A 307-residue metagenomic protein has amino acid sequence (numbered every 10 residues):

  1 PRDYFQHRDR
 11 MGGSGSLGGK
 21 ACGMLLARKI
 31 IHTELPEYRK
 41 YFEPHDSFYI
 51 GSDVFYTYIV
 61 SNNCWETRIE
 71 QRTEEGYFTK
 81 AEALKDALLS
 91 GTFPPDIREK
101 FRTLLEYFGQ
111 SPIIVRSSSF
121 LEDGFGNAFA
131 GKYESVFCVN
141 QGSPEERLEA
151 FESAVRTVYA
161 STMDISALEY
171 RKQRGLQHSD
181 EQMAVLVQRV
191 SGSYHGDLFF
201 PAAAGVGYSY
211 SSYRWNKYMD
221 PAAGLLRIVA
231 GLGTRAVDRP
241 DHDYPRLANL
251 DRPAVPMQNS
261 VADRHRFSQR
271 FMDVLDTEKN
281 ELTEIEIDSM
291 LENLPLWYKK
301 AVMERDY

Functional and structural regions predicted by a protein language model:
P1-P36, T92-Y307: Conserved mixed alpha/beta core segments that line enzyme active sites in large multi-domain catalysts
Y4-P95: A conserved helix-loop-beta module that forms one wall/lid of the active-site cleft in ATP-utilizing catalytic domains
